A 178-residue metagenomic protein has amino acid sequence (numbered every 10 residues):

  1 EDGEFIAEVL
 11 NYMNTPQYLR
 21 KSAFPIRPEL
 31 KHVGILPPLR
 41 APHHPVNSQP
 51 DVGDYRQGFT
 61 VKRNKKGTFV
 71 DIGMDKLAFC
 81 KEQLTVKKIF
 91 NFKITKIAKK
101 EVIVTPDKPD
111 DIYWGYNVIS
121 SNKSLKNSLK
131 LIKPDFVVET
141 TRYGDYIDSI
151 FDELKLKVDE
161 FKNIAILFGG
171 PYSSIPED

Functional and structural regions predicted by a protein language model:
E1-D178: Post-transcriptional modification and biogenesis factors for structured RNAs of the translation apparatus
